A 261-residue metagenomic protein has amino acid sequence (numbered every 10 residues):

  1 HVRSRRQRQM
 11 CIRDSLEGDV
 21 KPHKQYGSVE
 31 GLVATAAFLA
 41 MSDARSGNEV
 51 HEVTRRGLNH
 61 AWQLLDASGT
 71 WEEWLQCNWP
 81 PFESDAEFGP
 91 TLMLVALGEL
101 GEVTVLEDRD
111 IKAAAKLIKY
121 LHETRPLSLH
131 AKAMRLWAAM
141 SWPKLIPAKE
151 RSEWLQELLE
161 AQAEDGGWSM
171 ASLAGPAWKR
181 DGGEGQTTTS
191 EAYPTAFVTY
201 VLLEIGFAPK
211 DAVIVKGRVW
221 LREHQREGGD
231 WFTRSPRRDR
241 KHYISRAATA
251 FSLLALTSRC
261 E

Functional and structural regions predicted by a protein language model:
H1-I12: Single conserved hydrophobic/aromatic residue that forms the stacking wall/gate of nucleotide- or nucleobase-binding
G18-N59, A67-A113, E123-Q156, E160-V219 (+1 more regions): An alpha-helical repeat/solenoid feature that recognizes helix-turn-helix modules
L117-Y120: Solvent-exposed soluble domains appended to multi-pass membrane proteins
